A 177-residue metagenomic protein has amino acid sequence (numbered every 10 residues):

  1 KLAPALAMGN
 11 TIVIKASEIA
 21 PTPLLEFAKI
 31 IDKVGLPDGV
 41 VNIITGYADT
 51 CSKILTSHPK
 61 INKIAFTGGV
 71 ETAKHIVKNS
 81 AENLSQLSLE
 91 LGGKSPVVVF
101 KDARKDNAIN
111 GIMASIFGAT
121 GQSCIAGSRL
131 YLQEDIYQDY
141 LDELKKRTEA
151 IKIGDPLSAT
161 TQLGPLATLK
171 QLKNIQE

Functional and structural regions predicted by a protein language model:
K1-N107: Rossmann-like NAD(P) dinucleotide-binding subdomain of oxidoreductase/dehydrogenase enzymes
K63, E71-E177: ALDH superfamily catalytic-core signature
